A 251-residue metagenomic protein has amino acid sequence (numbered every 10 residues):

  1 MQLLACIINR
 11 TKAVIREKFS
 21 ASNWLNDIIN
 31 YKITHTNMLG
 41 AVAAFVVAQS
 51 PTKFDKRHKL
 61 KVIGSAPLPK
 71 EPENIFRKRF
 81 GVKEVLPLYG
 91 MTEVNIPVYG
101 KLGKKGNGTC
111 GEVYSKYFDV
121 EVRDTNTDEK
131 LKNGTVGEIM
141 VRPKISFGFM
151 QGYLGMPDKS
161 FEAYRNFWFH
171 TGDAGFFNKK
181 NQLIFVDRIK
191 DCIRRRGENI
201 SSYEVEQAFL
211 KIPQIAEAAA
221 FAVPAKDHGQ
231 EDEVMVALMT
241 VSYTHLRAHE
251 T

Functional and structural regions predicted by a protein language model:
M1-L4, I8-A13, L25, N30-M38 (+3 more regions): Gly/Ser/Thr-rich phosphate-binding loop
E17: Short beta->alpha connector loops at strand-helix junctions that form conserved, small/polar/Pro-enriched
S20, V42-A43: Alpha-helix capping/helix-boundary segments
A21-S22, K70, S202: Structural motif corresponding to alpha-helix initiation and N-cap regions
I28, T36, G90, V120 (+4 more regions): AMP-binding/adenylate-forming catalytic core of the ANL superfamily
A44, K70, N74, D158 (+1 more regions): Active-site phosphate/pyrophosphate- and oxyanion-stabilizing loops and adjacent acidic/basic residues in soluble
P67-E71, K105-G155, A163: Adenylate-forming AMP-binding core of the ANL superfamily, especially NRPS adenylation
